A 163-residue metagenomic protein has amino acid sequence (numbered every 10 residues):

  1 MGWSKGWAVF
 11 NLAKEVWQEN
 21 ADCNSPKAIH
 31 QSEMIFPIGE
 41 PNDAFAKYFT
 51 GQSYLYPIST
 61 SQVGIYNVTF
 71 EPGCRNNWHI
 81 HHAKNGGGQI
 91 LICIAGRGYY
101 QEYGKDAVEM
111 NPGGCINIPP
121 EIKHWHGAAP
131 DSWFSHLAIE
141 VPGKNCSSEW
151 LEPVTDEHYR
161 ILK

Functional and structural regions predicted by a protein language model:
F10-Y66, N77, S147-K163: A short, N-terminal "cap"/entry segment at the start of jelly-roll beta-barrel domains of the cupin/DSBH fold
L55-Y56, Y100, H136: Short hydrophobic/aromatic-rich beta-strand segments that constitute the beta-sheet cores of beta-sandwich/beta-barrel
S59-G64, C74-I92: A short beta-loop-beta micro-motif enriched in histidine and acidic residues
T69-E71, A83-Y100, I139-V141: Short, conserved beta-strand element in jelly-roll/cupin
E71-R75, G113, E121: Tight coil/turn sites that cap or link beta-strands
G104-P120: Short acidic-glycine-tyrosine-enriched beta hairpin
P120-S147: Ligand-binding loop in jelly-roll beta-barrel domains
